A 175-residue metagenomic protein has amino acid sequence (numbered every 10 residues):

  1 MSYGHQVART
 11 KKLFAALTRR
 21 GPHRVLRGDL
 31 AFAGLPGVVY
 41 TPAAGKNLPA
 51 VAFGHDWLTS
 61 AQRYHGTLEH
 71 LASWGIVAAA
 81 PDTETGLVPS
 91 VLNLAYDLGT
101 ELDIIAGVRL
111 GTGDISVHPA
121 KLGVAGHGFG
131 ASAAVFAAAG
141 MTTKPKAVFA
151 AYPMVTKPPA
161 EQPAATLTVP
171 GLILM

Functional and structural regions predicted by a protein language model:
M1-K46: N-terminal cap/lid segment of alpha/beta-hydrolase-fold proteins
A44, S90-S132, G140: Gly/Ser-rich "nucleophile elbow"/oxyanion-hole loop immediately N-terminal to the catalytic nucleophile in hydrolases
N47-D56: Short beta-strand element of the alpha/beta-hydrolase
L58, T83-L87, V155: Alpha/beta-hydrolase active-site loop signature
L58-D82: Short amphipathic alpha-helix adjacent to the substrate-entry channel of hydrolases
A133-A137, P159: Hydrolases whose catalytic domains are alpha/beta-hydrolase-1, hotdog thioesterase, or metallo-beta-lactamase-like
A137-K146: Conserved hydrolase catalytic core segment
K146-M175: The feature captures the conserved acid-bearing segment of alpha/beta-hydrolase catalytic domains
